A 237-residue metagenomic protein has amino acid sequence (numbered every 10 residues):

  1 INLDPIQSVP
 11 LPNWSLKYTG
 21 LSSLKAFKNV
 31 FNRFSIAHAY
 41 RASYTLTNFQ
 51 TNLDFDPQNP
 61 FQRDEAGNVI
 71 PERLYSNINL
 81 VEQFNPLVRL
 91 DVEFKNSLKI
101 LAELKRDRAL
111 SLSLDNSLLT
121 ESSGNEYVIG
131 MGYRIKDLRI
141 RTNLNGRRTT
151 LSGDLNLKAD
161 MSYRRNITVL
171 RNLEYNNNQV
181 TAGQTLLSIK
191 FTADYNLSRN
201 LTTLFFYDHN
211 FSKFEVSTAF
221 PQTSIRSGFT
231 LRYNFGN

Functional and structural regions predicted by a protein language model:
I1-N237: Exposed, low-structure sequence patches enriched in small/polar residues
